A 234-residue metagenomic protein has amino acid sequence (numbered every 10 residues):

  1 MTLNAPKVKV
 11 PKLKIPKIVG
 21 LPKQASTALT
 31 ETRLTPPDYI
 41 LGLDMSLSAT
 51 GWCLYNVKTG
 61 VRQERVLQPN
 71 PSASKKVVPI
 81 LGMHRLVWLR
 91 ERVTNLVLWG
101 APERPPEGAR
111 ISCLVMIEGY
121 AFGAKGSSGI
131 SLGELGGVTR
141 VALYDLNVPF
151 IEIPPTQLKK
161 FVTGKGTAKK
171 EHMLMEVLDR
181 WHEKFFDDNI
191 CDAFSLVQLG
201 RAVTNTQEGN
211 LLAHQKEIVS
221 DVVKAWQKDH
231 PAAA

Functional and structural regions predicted by a protein language model:
T2-A234: Phosphate- and other anionic-substrate recognition elements at nucleic-acid/protein interfaces
